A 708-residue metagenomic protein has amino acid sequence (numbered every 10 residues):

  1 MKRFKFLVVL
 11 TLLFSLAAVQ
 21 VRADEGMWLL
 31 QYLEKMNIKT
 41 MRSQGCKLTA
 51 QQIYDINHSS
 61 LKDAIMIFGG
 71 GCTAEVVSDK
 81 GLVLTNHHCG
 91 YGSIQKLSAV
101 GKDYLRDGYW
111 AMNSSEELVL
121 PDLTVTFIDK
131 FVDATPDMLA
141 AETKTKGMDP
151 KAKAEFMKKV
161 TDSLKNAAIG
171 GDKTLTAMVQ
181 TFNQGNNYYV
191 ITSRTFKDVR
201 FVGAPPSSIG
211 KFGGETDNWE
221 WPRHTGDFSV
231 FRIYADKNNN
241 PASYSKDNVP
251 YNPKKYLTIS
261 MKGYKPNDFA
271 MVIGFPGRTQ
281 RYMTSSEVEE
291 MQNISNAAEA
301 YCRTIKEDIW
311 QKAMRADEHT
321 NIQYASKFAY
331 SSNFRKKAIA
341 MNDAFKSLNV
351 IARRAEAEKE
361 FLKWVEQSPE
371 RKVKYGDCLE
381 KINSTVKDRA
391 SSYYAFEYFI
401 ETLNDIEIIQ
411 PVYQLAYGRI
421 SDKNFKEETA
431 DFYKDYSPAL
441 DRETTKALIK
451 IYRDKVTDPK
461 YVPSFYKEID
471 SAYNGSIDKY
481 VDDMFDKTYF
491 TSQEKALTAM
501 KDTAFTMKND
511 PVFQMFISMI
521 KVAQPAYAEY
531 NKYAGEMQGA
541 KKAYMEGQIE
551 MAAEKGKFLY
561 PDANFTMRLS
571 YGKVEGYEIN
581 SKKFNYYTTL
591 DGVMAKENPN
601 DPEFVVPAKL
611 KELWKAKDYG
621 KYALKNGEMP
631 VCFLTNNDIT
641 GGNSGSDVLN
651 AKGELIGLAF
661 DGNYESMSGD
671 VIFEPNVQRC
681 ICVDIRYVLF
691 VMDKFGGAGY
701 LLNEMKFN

Functional and structural regions predicted by a protein language model:
K2-F4, L10, A18-N708: Terminal presequence/propeptide segments associated with secretion/organelle targeting and zymogen/polyprotein
